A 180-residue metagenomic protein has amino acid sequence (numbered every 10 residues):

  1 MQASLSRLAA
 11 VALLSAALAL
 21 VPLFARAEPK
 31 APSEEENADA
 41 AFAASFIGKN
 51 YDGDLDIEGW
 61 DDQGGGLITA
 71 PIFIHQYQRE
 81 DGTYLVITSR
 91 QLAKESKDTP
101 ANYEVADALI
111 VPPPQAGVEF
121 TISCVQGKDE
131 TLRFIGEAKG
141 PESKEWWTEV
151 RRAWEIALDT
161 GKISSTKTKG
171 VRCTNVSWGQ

Functional and structural regions predicted by a protein language model:
M1-R7: N-terminal secretory signal peptides that target proteins for export/translocation
R7, A17, G170-R172: Compositionally biased, intrinsically disordered low-complexity regions
R7-A12, A27: Intrinsically disordered, low-complexity segments enriched in charged and polar residues
A10-V21: Bacterial N-terminal signal peptides
V21-A27: Sec/Tat signal peptide C-region and signal peptidase I cleavage site
A27-Q180: Exposed acidic/polar residues on beta-strands and adjacent loops within beta-sheet cores, strongest in beta-propeller
